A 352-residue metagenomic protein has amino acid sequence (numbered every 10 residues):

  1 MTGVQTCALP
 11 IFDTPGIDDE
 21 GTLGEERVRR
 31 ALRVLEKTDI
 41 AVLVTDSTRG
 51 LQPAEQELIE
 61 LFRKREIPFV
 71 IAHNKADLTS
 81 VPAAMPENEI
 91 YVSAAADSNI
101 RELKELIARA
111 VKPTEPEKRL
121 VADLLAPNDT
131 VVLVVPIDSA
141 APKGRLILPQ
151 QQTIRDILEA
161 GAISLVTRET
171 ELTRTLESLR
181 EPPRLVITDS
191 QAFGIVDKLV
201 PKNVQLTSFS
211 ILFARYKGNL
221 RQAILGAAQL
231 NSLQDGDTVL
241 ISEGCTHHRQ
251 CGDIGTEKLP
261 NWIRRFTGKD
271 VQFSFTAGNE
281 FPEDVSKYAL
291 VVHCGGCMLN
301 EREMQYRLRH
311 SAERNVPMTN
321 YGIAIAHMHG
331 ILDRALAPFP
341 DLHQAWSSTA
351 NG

Functional and structural regions predicted by a protein language model:
T2-L9: Short, small-residue-biased leader/transition segments that mark boundaries at the very start of proteins
V4, E36-K37, P182, K287: Alpha-helix C-terminal capping/helix-to-coil transition sites in glycosyltransferase folds
I11, V42-V44, V132-V134, V186-I187 (+2 more regions): Structural motif
F12, T22-Y91, K118-D123, L146-S178 (+5 more regions): Conserved C-terminal guanine-recognition region of P-loop GTPase G domains, centered on the G4
T14-I17: Conserved P-loop/Walker A NTP-binding site and adjacent catalytic elements of P-loop NTPases
D19, G50-L51, D77-T79, A95 (+3 more regions): Glycine-/small-residue-rich active-site loops that bind phosphorylated ligands and cofactors
K64-D123, P127-V135, S139, A160-T170 (+5 more regions): Canonical P-loop GTPase G-domain recognition
K143-G352: C-terminal effector/interaction modules appended to NTPase cores
